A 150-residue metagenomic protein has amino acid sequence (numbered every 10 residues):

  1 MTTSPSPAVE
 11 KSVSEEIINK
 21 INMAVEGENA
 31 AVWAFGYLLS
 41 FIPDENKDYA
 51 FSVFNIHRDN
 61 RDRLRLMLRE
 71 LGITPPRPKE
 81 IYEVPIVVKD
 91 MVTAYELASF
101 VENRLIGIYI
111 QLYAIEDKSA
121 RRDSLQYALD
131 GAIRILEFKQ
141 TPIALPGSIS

Functional and structural regions predicted by a protein language model:
M1-S150: All-alpha RGS (Regulator of G-protein Signaling) helical domain and cognate RGS-like helical scaffolds
